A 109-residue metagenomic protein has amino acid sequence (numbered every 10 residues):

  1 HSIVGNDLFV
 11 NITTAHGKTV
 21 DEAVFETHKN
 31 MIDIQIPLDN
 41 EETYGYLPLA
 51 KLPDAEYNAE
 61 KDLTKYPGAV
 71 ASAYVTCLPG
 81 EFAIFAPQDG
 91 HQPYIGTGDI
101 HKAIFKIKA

Functional and structural regions predicted by a protein language model:
H1-N11: Short secondary-structure junction/hinge motifs that connect adjacent elements
G5-D7, T27-M31, P37-D39, L78 (+1 more regions): Short connector loops at helix/strand junctions that flank enzyme active sites, especially segments positioning acidic
V10-H28, L38-L52: Conserved short histidine dyad/triad with adjacent acidic residue
T14, P87-D89, I95, K106-A109: Short, structured patches in soluble enzyme cores that scaffold and shape functional sites
N30-E42, P48-A50, E56-P67, K106-I107: Short, conserved beta-strand element in jelly-roll/cupin
I34, F82-I84, G98-A109: A short hydrophobic beta-strand segment most commonly corresponding to one strand of the jelly-roll/cupin
Y44-G45, A73-T76, G90-T97: Short beta-strand His + acidic residue motifs that chelate non-heme Fe in jelly-roll/DSBH and cupin folds
Y66, V75-G90: Conserved metal-binding segment of the jelly-roll/cupin
